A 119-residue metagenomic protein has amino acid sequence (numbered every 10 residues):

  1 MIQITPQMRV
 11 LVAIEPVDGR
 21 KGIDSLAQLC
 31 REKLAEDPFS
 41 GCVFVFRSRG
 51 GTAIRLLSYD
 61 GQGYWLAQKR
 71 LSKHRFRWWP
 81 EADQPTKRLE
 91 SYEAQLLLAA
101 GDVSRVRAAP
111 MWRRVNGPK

Functional and structural regions predicted by a protein language model:
M1-K119: Polybasic/polar functional segments that serve as interface/processing modules
